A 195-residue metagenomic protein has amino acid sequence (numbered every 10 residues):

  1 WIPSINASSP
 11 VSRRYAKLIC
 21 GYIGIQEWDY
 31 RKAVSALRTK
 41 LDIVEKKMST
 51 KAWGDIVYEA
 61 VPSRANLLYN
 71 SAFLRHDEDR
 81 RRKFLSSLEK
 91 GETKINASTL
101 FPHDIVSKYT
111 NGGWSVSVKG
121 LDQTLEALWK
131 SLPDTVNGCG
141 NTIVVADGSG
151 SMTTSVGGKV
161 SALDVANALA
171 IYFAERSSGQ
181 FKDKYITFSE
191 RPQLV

Functional and structural regions predicted by a protein language model:
W1-V165, E175-V195: Long lumenal/extracellular ectodomains of secretory and single-pass membrane proteins
